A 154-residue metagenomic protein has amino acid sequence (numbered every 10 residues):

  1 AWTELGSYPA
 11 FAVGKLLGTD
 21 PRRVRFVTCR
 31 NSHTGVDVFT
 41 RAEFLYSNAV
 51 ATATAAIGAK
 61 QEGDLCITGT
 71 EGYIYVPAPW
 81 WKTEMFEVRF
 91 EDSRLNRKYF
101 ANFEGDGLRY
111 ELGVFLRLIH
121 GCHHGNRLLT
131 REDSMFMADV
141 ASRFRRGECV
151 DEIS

Functional and structural regions predicted by a protein language model:
A1-K60, C66, E132-F136: Rossmann-like dinucleotide-binding domain that binds NAD(P)(H)
P9-A10, T83, R109-L116, A138-A141: A general structural signal for well-ordered alpha-helical segments in protein cores
V36-F39, A78-M85: A short, compositionally biased
S47-V50, Q61, G72-Y73, S93-L95: Short acidic/polar mixed-charge low-complexity motifs
I57-A59, G69-E71, W80: A short beta-strand motif that forms part of the nucleic acid-binding face of small beta-barrel RNA-binding folds
L65, T83-S93: Short polybasic amphipathic segments
Y99-G113, L129: Active-site loop of classical SDR/Rossmann-like NAD(P)-dependent oxidoreductases, centered on the catalytic Tyr-X3-Lys
V114-S154: C-terminal helix-rich "cap/oligomerization" subdomain common to oxidoreductases
